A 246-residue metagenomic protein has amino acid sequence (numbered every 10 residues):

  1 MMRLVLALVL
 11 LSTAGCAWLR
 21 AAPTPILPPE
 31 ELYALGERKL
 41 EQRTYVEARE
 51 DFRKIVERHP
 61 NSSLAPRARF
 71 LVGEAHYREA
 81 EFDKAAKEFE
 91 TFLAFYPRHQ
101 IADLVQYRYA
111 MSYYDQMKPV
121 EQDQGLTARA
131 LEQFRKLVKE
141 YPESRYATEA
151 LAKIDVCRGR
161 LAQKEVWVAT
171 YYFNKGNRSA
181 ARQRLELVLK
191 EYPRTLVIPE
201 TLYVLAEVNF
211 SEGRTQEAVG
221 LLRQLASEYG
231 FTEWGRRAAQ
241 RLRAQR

Functional and structural regions predicted by a protein language model:
M1-C16: Sec-dependent bacterial lipoprotein signal peptides
G15-R246: Acidic, polar-rich low-complexity tracts and alpha-helical solenoid repeat scaffolds
